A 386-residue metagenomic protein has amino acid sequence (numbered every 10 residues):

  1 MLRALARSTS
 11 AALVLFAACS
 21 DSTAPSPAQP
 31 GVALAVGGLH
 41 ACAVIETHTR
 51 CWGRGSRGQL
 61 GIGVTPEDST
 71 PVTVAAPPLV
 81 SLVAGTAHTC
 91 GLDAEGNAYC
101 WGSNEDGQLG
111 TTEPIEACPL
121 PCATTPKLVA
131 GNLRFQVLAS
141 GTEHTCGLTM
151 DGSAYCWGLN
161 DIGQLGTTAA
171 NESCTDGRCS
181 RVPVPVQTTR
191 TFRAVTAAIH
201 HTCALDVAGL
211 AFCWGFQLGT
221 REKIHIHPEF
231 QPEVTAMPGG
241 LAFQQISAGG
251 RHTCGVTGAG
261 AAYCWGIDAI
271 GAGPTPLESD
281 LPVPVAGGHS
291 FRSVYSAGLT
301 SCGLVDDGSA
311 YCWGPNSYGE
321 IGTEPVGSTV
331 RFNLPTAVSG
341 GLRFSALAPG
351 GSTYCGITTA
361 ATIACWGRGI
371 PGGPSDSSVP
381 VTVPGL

Functional and structural regions predicted by a protein language model:
M1-S10: Bacterial N-terminal signal peptides that target proteins for export
V14-V32: Bacterial Sec-dependent N-terminal signal peptides
P30, G37-G38, E67, P78 (+17 more regions): Beta-rich catalytic cores
V36, H40-A43, C51, H88-G91 (+11 more regions): Conserved core positions of repeat-based scaffolds
V36-G38, I45-E46, A84-T86, A94 (+10 more regions): Residue-level detector of Asp-centered blade-edge/turn motifs that repeat once per structural unit in beta-propeller
V44-I45, G55, D93, T149 (+9 more regions): Acidic surface patches and DE-rich sequence motifs
G53-T70, W101-T125, G158-V182, F212-M237 (+3 more regions): Short glycine/serine- and acidic-residue-enriched loop/turn motifs that recur at repeat junctions
T73-A76, V129-G131, V186-T188, M237-G239 (+2 more regions): Surface loop/turn motifs at the tips and blade-to-blade linkers of beta-strand repeat domains
